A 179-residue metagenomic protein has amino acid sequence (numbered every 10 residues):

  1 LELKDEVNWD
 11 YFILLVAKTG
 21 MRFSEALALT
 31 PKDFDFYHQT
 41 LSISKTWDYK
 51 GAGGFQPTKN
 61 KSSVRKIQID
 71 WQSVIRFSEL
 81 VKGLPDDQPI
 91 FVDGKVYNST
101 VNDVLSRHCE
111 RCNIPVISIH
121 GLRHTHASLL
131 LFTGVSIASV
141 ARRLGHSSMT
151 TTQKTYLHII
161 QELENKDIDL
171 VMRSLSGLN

Functional and structural regions predicted by a protein language model:
L1-L29, Y37: Basic, Lys/Arg- and aromatic-enriched nucleic-acid-binding interface segment
N8, M21-S24, R65-I67, V81 (+1 more regions): Short, cationic motifs built from Arg/Lys/His that form the positively charged side of catalytic pockets
W9, Y37, S63, S99 (+2 more regions): Exposed loop/turn and edge beta-strand positions of beta-sandwich/beta-sheet ligand-binding modules
L14, K18-E25, R107, R123-S147 (+3 more regions): C-terminal catalytic core of tyrosine-transesterase DNA break-rejoin enzymes
H38, G53-V64, Q68-S73, E79 (+1 more regions): C-terminal secondary-structure termini that scaffold catalytic or DNA-interacting sites
T46, D70-I114: Active-site/catalytic core of tyrosine-dependent DNA strand-transfer enzymes
G94-N98, P115-G134: Short basic/aromatic active-site micro-motif
